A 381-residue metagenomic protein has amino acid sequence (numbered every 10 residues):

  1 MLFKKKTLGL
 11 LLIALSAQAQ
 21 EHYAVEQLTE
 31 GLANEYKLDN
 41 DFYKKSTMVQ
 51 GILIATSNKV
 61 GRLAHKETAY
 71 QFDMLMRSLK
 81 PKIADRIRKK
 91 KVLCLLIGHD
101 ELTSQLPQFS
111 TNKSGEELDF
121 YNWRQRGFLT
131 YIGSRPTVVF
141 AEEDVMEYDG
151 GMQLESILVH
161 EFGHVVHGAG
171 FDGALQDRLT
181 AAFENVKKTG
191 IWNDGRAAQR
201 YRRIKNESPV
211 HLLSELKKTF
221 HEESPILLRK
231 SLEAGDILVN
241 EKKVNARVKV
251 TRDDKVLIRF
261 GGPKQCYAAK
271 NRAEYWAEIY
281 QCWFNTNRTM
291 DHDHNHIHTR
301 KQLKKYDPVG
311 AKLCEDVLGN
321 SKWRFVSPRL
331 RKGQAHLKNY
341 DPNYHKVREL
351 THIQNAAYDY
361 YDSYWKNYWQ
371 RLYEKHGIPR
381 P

Functional and structural regions predicted by a protein language model:
K4-L10: Sec-dependent signal peptide recognition, specifically the positively charged N-region followed immediately by
T7, L212-H221, F260-A268: General secondary-structure propensity
L12-A19: Hydrophobic h-region of N-terminal signal peptides that target proteins for export in Gram-negative bacteria
E21-M48, Y340, Y344-I353: N-terminal low-complexity, Pro/Thr/Ser-rich intrinsically disordered segments that act as propeptides or flexible
D39-F42, V49-R196, K255, D293-H296: Acidic/His-rich structured neighborhood in mature extracellular/periplasmic domains
D177-A197, G261-L303: An amphipathic alpha-helical core segment
Q199-V256: A basic, amphipathic helix-loop patch mediating RNA/tRNA/ribosome contacts
A273, E278-P381: Pan-zinc metallopeptidase signature
